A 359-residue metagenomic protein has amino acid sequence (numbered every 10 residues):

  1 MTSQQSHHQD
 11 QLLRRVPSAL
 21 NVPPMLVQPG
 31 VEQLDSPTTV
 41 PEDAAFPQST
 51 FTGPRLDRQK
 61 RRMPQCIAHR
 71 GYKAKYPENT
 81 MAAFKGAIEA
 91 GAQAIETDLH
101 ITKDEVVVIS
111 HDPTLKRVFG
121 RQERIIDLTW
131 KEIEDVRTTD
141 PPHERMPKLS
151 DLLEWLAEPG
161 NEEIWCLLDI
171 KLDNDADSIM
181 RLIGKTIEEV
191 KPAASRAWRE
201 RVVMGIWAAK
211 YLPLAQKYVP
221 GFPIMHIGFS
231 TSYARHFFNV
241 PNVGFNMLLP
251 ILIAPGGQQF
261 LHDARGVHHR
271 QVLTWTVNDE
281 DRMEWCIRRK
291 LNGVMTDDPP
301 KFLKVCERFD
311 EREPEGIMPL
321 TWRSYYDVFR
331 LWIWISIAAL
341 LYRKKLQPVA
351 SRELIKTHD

Functional and structural regions predicted by a protein language model:
T2-D359: Phosphate-group recognition and catalysis centered on beta-loop-alpha active-site segments
